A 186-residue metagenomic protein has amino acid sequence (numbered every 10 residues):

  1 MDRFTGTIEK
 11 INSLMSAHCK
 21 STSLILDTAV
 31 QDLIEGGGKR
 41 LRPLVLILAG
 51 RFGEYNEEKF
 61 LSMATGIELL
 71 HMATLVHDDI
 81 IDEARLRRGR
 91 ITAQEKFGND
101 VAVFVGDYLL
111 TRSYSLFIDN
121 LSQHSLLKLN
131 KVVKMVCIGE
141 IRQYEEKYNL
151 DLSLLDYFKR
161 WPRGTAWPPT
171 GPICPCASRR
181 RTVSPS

Functional and structural regions predicted by a protein language model:
M1, L14-M15: Charged, low-complexity surface segments at secondary-structure and domain boundaries
M1-T5, E9: N-terminal leader segment of winged-helix/HTH proteins
E9, S16-S186: Mg2+-dependent prenyl diphosphate-binding active-site environment of isoprenoid biosynthetic enzymes
